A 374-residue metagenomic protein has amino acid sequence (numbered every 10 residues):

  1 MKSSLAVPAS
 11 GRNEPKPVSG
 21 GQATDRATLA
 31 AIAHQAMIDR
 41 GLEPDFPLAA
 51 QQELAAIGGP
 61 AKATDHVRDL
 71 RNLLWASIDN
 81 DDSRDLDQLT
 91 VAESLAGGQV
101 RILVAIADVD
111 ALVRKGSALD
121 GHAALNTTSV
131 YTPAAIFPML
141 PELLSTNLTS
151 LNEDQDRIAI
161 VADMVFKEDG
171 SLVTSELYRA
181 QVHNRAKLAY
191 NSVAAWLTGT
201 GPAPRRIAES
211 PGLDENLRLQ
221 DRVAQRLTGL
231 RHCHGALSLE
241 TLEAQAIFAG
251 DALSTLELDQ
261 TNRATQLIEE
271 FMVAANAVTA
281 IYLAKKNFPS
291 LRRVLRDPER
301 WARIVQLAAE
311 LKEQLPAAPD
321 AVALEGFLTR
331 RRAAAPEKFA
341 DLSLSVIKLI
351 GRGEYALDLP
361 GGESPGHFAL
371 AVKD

Functional and structural regions predicted by a protein language model:
K2-L42, F46-D374: Electropositive polyanion-binding surfaces
